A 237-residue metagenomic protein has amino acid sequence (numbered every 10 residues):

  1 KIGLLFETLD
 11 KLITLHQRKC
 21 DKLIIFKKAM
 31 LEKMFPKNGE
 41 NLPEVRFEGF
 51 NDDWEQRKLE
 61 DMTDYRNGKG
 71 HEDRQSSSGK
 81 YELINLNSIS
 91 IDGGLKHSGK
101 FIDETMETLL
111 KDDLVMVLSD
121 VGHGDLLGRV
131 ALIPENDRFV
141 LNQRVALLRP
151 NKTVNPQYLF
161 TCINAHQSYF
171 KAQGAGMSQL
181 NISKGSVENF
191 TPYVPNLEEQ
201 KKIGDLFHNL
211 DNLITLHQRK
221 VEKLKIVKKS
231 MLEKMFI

Functional and structural regions predicted by a protein language model:
K1, F139-R144, A175-E199: A short glycine-rich beta-alpha junction/loop motif
K1-L12, E55, K201-L213, H217: Extracellular/lumenal glycan-associated surfaces
L12, M30-F35, E44-G49, H71 (+4 more regions): Short, recurring structural edge motifs at helix starts
R18-D52, R219-I237: Short amphipathic coiled-coil heptad-repeat segments
R46-K69: Non-catalytic DNA-recognition/assembly elements of restriction-modification systems
T63, H71-G99: DNA target-recognition patches
N85-N87, D103-N164, G176: A short beta-sheet element
